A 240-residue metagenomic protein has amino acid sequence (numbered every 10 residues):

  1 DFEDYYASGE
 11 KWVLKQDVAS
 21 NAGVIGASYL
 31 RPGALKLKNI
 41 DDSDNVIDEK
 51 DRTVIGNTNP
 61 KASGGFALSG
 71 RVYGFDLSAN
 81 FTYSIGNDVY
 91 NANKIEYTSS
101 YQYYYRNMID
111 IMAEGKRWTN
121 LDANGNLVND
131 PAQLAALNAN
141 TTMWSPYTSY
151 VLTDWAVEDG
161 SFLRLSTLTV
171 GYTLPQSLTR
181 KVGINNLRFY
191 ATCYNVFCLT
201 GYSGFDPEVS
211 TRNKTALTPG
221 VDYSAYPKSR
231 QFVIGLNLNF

Functional and structural regions predicted by a protein language model:
D1-N59, D76-V157, P207-K214: Surface-exposed, extracytoplasmic segments of Gram-negative outer-membrane nutrient-acquisition systems
G56, A67, S224: Conserved aromatic-histidine-acidic binding/catalytic patches
N59-G64, Y83-I85, L163-S166, R230: Transmembrane beta-barrel architecture of outer-membrane proteins
G64-F75: Long hydrophobic segments that form regular secondary structure
G70, A79-Y83, N107, F189-N195 (+1 more regions): Transmembrane beta-barrel strands of outer-membrane/channel proteins
G70-V72, F81-I85, Y97, T169-L174: Generic secondary-structure microfeatures
G74-S78, S177-L178: Repeated loop/turn-to-beta-strand initiation elements of outer-membrane beta-barrel proteins
N120-F240: Membrane-interface anchoring segments and C-terminal beta-barrel signals
